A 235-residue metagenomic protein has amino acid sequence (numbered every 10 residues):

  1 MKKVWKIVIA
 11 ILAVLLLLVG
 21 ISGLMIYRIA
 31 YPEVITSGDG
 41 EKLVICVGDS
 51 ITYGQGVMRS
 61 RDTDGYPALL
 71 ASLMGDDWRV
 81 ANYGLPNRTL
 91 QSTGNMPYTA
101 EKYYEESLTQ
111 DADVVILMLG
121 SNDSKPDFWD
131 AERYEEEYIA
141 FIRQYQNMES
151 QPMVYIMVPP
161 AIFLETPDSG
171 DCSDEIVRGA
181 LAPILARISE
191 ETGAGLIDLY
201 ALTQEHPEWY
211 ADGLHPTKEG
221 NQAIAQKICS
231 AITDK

Functional and structural regions predicted by a protein language model:
M1-V47, I51-S60, A71-D77, T109-Q110 (+1 more regions): N-terminal secretory targeting modules
K2, K6, E101-K235: Alpha-helical cap/lid subdomain in secreted, periplasmic, or secretory-pathway luminal O-acyl-processing enzymes
A13, L17, I21-M25, R61-D62 (+7 more regions): Alpha-helix termini
G20-A30, Q55-D64, T93-E101, A140-I142 (+1 more regions): Short, mixed-charge, low-aromatic patches
G20-G23, G38-G40, G48, G54-G56 (+10 more regions): Residue-identity detector for glycine
L43, I51-E136: Conserved SGNH/GDSL esterase-like catalytic core that processes O-acyl groups on lipids and polysaccharides
